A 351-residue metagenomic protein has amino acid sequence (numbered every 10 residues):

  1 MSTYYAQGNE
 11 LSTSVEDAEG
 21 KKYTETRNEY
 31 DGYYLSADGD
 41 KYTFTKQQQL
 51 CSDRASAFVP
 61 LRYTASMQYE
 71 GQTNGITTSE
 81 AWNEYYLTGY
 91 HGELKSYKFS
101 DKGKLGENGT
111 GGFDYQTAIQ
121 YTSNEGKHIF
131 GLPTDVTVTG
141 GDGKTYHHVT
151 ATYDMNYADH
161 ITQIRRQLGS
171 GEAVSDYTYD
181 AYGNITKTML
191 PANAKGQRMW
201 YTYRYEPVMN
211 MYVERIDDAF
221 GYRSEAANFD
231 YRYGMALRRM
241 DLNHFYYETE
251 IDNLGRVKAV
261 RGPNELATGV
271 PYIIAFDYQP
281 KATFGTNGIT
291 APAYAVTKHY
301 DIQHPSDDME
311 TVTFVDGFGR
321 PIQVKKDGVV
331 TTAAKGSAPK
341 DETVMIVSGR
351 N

Functional and structural regions predicted by a protein language model:
M1-T268, Q279-N351: Non-catalytic interaction/targeting regions
Y272-I274: N-terminal segment of the canonical double-stranded RNA-binding domain
